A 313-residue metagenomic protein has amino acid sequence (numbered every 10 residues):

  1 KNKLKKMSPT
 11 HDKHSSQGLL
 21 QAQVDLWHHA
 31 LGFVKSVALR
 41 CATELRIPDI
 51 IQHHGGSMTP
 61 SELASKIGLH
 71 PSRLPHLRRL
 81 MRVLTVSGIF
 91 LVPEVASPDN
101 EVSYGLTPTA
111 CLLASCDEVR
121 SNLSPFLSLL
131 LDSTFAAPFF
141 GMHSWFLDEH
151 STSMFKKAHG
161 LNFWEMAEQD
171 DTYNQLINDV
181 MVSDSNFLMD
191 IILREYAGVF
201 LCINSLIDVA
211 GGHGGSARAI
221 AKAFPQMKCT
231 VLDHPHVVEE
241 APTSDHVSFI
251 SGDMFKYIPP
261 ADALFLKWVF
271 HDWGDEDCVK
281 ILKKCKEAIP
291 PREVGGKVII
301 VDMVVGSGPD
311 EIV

Functional and structural regions predicted by a protein language model:
K1-L4: Intrinsically disordered, low-complexity basic segments at termini and long loops, enriched in Pro/Gly and/or Arg/Ser
S8-T10, D117-E311: Conserved adenosyl
T10-Q17, Q21-S205: Conserved Class I S-adenosyl-L-methionine-dependent methyltransferase catalytic core
